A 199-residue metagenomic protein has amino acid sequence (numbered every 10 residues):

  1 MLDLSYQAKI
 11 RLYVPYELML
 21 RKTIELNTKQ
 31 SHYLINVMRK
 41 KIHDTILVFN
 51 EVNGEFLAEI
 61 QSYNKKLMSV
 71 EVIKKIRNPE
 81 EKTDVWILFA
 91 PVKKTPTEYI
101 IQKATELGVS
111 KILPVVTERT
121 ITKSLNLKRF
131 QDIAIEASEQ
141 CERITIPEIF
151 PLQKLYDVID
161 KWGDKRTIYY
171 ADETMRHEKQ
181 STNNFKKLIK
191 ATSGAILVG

Functional and structural regions predicted by a protein language model:
M1, E178-I189: Short, basic, low-complexity termini and linkers enriched in Ser/Thr/Gly/Pro that act as targeting/leader peptides
M1-R77: N-terminal positively charged helical leader segments and presequences
I24-E25, K82-W86, T192-L197: Glycine/charged-rich beta-loop-alpha catalytic/anionic-binding loops adjacent to active sites
K41, K161-K165, K190-T192: Flexible, charged surface loops at secondary-structure boundaries
V48, L88-F89, G199: Small/polar loops that bind or transfer phosphate-bearing groups
L57, K186-G199: A glycine-rich beta-strand to alpha-helix segment that forms a phosphate/ribose-binding loop at ligand/cofactor sites
N78-E173: RNA substrate-binding interface of SAM-dependent RNA methyltransferases
